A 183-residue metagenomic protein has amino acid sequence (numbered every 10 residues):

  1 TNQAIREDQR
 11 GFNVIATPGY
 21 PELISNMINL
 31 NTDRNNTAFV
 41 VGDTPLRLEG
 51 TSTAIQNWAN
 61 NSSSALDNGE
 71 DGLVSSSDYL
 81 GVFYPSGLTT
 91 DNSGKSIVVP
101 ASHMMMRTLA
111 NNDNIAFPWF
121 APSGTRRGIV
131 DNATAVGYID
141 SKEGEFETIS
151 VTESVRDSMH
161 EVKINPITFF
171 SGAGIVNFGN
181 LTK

Functional and structural regions predicted by a protein language model:
T1-K183: A glycine- and small-residue-enriched flexible loop/hinge signal that marks low-structured segments
